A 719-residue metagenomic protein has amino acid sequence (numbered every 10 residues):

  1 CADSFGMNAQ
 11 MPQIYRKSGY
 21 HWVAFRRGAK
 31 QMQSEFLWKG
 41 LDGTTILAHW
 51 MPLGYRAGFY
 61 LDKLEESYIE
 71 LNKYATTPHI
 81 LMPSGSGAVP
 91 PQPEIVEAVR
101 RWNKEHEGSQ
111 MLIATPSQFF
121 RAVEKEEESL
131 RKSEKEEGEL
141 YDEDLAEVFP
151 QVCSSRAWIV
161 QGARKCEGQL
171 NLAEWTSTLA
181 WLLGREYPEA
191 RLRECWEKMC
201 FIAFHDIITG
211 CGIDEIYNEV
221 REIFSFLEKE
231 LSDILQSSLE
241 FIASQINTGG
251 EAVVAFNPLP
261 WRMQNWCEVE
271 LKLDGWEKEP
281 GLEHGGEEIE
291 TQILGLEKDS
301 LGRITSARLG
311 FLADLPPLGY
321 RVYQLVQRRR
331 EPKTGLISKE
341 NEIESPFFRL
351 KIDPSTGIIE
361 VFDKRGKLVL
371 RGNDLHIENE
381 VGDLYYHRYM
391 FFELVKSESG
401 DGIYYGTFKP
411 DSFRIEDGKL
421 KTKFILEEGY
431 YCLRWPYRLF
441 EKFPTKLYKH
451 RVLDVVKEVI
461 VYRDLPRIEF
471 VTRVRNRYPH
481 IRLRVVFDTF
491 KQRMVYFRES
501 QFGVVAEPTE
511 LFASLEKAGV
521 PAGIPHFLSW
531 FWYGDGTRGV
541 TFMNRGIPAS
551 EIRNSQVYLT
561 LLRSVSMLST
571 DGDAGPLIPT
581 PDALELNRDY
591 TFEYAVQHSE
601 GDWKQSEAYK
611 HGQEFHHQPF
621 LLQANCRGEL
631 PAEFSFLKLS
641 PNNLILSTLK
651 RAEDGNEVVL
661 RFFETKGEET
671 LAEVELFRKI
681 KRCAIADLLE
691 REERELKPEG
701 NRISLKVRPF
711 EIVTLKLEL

Functional and structural regions predicted by a protein language model:
C1-M7, S84-V89, L183-G184, I213-I223 (+5 more regions): Conserved short loop/turn motifs at secondary-structure junctions
C1-Q10, I14-K17, E66-L81: CE4/NodB-like, metal-dependent polysaccharide N-deacetylase domain that modifies extracellular/periplasmic N-acetylated
A2, R26, A686: Conserved residues at the C-terminal ends of beta-strands
N8-R56: Surface-exposed loop and adjacent secondary-structure segments within mature catalytic domains
M11-K17, S34, Y68, I95-V96 (+6 more regions): C-terminal (or distal) subdomains of carbohydrate-active enzymes
R16, A24-A29, Q33-E35, G40 (+3 more regions): C-terminal domain-boundary segment and adjacent tail
P52-N72: Alpha-helical scaffold elements lining the catalytic groove of polysaccharide deacetylases
E127-G249, Q605, H611-Q618: Metal- or metallocofactor-binding catalytic centers and their adjacent structured scaffolds across diverse enzyme
